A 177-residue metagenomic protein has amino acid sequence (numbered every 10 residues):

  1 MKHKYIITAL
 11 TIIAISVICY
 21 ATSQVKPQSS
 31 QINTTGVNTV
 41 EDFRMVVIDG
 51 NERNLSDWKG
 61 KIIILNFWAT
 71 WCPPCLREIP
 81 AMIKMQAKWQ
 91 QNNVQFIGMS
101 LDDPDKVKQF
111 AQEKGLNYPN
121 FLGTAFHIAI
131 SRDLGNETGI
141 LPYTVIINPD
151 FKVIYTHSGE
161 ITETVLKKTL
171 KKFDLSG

Functional and structural regions predicted by a protein language model:
M1-D42, G177: N-terminal targeting signals for export/organelle localization
D42-I63: A short beta-strand-turn-helix
K59, F67-K84: Conserved redox-active cysteine motifs that mediate thiol-disulfide chemistry, especially di-cysteine Cys-X(1-2)-Cys
K61-I63, F67-W71, D103, I140: Short pre-active-site segment immediately N-terminal to redox-active cysteine/selenocysteine motifs in thiol-based
R77-L116, A125-R132: Structural microenvironment flanking redox-active thiols in thiol-disulfide oxidoreductases
Q112-L116, G123-K171: Thiol/disulfide oxidoreductase modules built on the thioredoxin-like
